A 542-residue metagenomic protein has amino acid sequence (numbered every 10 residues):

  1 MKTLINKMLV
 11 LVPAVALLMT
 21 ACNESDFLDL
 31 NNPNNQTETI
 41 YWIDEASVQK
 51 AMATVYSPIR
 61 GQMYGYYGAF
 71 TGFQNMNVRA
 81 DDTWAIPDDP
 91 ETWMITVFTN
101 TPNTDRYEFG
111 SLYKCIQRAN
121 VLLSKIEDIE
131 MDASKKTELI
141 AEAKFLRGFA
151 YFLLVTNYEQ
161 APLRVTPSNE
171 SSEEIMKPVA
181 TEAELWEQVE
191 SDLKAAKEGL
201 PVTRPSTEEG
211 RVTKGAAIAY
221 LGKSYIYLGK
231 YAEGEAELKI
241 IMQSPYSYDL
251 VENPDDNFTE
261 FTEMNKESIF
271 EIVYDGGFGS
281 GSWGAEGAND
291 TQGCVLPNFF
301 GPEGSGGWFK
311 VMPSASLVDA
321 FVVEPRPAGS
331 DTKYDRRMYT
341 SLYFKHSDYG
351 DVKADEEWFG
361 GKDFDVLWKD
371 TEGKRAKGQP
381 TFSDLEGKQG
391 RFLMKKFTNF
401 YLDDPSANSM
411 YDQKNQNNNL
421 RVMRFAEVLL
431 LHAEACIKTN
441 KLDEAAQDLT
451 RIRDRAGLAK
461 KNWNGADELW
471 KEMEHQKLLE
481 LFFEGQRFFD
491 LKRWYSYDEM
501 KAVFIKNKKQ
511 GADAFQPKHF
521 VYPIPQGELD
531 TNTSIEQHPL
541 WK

Functional and structural regions predicted by a protein language model:
M1-T20: Sec-dependent bacterial lipoprotein signal peptides
A21-N23, Y56, T83-W84, L112-Y113 (+7 more regions): Long, intrinsically disordered, low-complexity segments
N23-A85, K194-K197, R211-A376, K501-F504: An aromatic- and glycine-enriched ligand-binding surface/loop that stacks and positions planar moieties
D44-G65, W84-Y158, E174-E187, L193-S206 (+5 more regions): Conserved, well-structured interaction surfaces
L342-I452: C-terminal substrate/ligand-recognition segments
